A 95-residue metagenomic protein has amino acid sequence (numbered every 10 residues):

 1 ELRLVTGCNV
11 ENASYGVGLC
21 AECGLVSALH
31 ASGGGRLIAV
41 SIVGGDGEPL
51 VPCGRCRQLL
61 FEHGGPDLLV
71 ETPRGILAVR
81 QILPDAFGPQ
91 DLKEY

Functional and structural regions predicted by a protein language model:
G7-V10, G45: Acidic/polar N-terminal loop/beta-strand segments that form early-domain functional surfaces
N9-C23: Compact, glycine-rich, soluble single-domain proteins
S14, A28-H30, L68: Generic secondary-structure boundary signal with a strong preference for alpha-helix termini
G18, E22, A28-R36: Active-site- and interface-proximal helix/loop "cap" or "latch" segments in soluble metabolic and energy-transducing
S32-Y95: C-terminal binding/interaction regions
